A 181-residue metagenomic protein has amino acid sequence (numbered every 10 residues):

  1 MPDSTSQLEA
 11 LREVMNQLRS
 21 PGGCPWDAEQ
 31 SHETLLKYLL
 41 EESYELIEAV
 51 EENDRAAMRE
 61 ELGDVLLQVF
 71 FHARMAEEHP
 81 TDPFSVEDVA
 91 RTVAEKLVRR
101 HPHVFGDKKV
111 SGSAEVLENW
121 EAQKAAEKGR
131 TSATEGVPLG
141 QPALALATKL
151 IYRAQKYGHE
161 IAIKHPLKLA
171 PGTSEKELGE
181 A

Functional and structural regions predicted by a protein language model:
M1-E61, L67-A181: Flexible "arm" and connector segments at domain edges
